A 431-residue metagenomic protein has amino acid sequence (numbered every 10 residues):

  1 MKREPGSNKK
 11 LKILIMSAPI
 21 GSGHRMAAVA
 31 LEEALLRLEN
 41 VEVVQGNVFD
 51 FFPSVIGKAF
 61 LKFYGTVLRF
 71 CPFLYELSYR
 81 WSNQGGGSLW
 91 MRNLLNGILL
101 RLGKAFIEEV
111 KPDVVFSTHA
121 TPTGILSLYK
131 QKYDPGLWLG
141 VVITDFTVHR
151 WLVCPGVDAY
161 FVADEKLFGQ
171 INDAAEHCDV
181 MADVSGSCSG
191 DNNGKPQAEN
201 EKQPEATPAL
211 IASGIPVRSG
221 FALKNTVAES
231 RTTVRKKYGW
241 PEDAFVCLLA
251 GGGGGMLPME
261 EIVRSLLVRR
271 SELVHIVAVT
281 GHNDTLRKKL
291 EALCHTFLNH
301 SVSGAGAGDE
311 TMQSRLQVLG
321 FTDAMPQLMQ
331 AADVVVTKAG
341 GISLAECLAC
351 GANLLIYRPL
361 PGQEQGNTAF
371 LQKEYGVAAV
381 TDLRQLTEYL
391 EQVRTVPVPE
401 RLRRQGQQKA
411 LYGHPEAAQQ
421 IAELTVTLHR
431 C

Functional and structural regions predicted by a protein language model:
S22, A27, L77-G186, K195-P204: Active-site and donor-binding regions of nucleotide-sugar-utilizing enzymes
A30-K104, E109: Conserved N-terminal ligand/cofactor-binding loop architecture of enzyme catalytic domains
G156-G190, G194, K202-G253, H282-N283: A nucleotide-sugar donor-handling region in carbohydrate enzymes
N225-T232, A378, Y389-A410, T427-C431: Conserved donor-nucleotide binding/catalytic region of nucleotide-linked donor-dependent transferases
V227-K236, W240-A331: Donor-nucleotide binding loops and adjacent catalytic segments primarily of GT-B fold Leloir glycosyltransferases
Q330-A339: Acidic donor-binding loop of glycosyltransferase active sites
A332-D333, G351-N353: A short alpha->beta transition loop at the rim of the catalytic pocket in nucleotide-sugar-dependent
G362-Q392: Change "using UDP/GDP/dTDP sugars" to "using nucleotide sugars
